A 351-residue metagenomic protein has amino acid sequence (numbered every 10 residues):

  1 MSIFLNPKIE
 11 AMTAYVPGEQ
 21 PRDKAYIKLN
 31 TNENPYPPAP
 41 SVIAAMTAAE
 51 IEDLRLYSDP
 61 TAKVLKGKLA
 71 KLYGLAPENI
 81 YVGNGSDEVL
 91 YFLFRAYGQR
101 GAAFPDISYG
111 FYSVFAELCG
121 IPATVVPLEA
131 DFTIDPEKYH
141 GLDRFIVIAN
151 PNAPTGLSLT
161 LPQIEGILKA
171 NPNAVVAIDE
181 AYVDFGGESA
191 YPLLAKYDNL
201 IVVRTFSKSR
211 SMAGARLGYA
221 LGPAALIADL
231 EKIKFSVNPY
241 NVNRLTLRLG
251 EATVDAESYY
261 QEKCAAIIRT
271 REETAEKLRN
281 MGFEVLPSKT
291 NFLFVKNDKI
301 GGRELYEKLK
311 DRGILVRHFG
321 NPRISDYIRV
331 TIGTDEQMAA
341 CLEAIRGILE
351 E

Functional and structural regions predicted by a protein language model:
M1-L56, G141-L142: N-terminal "arm"/small-domain region of PLP-dependent enzymes with the aminotransferase-like
I9, A14-P17, P287-N291, V295 (+1 more regions): Conserved PLP cofactor-binding pocket of PLP-dependent enzymes
P38, N199-R279, F283-L286: PLP-dependent aminotransferase class I/II
K63-G101, C119, K299: Phosphate-binding glycine-rich loop
R95-A149: PLP-dependent aminotransferase-like
E129-D184: Active-site phosphate-binding strand-loop segment of PLP-dependent enzymes
P162, K308-R312, R317, N321-E351: PLP-dependent enzyme catalytic core of the Aspartate aminotransferase-like
I268, N280-R312: Conserved PLP-binding catalytic core of the aspartate aminotransferase-like
